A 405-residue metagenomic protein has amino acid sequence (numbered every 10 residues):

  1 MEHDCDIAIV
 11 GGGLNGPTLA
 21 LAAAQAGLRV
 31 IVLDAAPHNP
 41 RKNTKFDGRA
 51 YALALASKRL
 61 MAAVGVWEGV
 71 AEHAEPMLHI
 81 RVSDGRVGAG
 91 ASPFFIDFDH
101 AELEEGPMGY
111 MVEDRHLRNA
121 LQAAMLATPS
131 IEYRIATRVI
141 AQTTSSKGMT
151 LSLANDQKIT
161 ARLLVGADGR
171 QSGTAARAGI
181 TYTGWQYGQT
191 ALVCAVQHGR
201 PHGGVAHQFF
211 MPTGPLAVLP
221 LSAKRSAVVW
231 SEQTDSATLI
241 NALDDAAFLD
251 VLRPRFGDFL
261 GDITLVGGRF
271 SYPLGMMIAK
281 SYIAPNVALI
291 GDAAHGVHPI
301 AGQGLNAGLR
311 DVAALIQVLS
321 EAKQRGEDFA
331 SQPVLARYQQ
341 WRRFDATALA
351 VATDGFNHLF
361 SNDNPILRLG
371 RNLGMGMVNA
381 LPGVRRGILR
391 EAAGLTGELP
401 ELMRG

Functional and structural regions predicted by a protein language model:
E2-D4, H73-R177, W185-T190: Conserved N-terminal helical subregion
D6-V32: N-terminal Rossmann-like FAD-binding beta1-loop-alpha1 element of flavoenzymes
N15, H38, Q171: Conserved Rossmann-like nucleotide-cofactor binding loop
A24-F46: Glycine-rich FAD pyrophosphate-binding loop
D47-V87: N-terminal FAD cofactor-binding segment of flavoenzymes
M61, G148-K158, L163-R269: Conserved FAD-binding catalytic core of PHBH/FMO-like flavoproteins
T238-A330: FAD/FMN-dependent oxidoreductases across multiple families
Q317-G405: C-terminal helical "tail/cap" subdomain of flavin- and related membrane-associated enzymes
